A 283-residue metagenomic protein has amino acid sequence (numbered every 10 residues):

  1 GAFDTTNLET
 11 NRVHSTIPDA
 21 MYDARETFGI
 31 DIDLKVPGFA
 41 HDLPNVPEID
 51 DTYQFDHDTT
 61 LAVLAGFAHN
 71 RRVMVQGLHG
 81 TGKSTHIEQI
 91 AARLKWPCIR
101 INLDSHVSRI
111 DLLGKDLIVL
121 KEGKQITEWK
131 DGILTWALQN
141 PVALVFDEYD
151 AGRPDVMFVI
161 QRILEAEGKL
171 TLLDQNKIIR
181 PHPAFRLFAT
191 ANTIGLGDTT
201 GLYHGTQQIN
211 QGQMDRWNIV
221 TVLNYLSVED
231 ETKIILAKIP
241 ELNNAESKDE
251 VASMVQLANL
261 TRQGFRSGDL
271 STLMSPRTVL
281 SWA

Functional and structural regions predicted by a protein language model:
G1-K248, Q256: AAA+ P-loop NTPase catalytic core and its hallmark functional loops
A62, S253-Q256, M274-S281: Amphipathic alpha-helical interaction segments
S247-E250, T272: Residue-level recognition of alpha-helical structural elements
T261-A283: C-terminal helical "lid" subdomain and adjoining coupling/linker elements of P-loop NTPases
